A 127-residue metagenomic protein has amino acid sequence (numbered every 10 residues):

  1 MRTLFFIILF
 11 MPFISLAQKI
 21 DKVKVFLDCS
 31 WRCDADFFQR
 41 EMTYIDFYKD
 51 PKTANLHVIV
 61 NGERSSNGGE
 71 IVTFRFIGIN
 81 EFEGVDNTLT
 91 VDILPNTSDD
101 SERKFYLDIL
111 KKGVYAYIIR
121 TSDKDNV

Functional and structural regions predicted by a protein language model:
M1-I20: Bacterial Sec-dependent N-terminal signal peptides
F5-L9, V25, F38, M42-I45 (+4 more regions): Generic hydrophobic secondary-structure signal
I7, P51-K52, N67-G68, I79-V85 (+1 more regions): Short helix C-cap/helix-to-loop transition motifs enriched in small/turn-promoting residues
Q18-N67: Start-of-domain marker
L56-Y106: Amphipathic beta-strand/beta-sheet edge segments enriched in Tyr/Trp
S101-V127: Pro/Ala/Gly-rich low-complexity, hydrophilic intrinsically disordered segments
